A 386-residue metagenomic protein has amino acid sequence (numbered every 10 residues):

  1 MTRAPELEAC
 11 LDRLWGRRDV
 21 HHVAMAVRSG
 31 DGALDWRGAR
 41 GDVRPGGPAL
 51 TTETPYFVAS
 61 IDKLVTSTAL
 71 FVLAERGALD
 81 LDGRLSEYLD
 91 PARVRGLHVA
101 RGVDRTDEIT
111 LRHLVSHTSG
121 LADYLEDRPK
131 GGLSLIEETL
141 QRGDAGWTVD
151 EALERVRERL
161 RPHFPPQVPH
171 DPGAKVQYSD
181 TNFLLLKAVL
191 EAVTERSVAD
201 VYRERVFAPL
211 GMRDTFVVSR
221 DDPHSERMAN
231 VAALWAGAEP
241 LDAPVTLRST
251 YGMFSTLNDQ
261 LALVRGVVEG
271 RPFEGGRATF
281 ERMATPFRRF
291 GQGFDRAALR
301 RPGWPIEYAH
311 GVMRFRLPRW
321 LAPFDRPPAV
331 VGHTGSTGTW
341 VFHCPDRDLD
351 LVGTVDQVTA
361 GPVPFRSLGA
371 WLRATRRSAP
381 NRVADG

Functional and structural regions predicted by a protein language model:
M1-D42, E53-F57, E87, A174 (+5 more regions): Catalytic loop of the DD-peptidase/beta-lactamase superfamily, centered on the K-T-G motif and neighboring
V20-H22, R76, D80-D82, G173: Short secondary-structure junction motifs
D35-W36, E53-P55, V99-V103, D123-P223 (+2 more regions): Catalytic-site signature segments of enzymes, centered on catalytic residues
T52, F57-I61, E75-P129, A188 (+3 more regions): Active-site helix/loop module of the DD-peptidase/beta-lactamase fold, centered on the serine-lysine SxxK catalytic
V65-T66: Active/ligand-binding-proximal structured segments within catalytic/core domains that scaffold catalytic residues
L114-V115, V156-R157, M283, T375: A generic structural signal for nonpolar/aromatic side chains embedded in well-ordered alpha-helices
